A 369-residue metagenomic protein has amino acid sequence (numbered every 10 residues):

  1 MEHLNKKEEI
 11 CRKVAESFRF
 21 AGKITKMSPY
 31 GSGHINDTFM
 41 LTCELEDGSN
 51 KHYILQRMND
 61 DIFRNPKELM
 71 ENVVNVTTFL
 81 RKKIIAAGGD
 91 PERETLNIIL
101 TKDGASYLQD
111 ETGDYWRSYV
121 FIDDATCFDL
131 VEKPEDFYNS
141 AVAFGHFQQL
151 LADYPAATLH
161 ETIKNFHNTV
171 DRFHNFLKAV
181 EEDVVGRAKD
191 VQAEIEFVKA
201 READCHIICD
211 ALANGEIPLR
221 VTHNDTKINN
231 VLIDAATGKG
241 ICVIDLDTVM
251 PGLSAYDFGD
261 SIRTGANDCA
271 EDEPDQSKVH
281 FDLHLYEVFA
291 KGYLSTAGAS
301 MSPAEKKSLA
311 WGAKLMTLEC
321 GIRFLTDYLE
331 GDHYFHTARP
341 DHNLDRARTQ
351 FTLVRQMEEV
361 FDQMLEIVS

Functional and structural regions predicted by a protein language model:
M1-S28: Juxta-kinase regulatory segment immediately upstream of eukaryotic protein kinase catalytic domains
E2, A21, S28-S32, Q56-R57 (+9 more regions): ATP-dependent phospho-/nucleotidyl transfer catalytic cores
K26-Y30, H34-E44, S49-K178, G252-S254 (+6 more regions): Conserved ATP-binding subdomain of kinase catalytic cores across diverse folds
D245: Conserved active-site aspartate in kinases
A255-A299, L315-Y334: Active-site activation/catalytic loop segments of kinase-like enzymes and analogous catalytic loops in related
K306-M316: Small/polar glycine-rich anion-binding or flexible loop at a beta-alpha turn
M357-V360: Long, compositionally biased intrinsically disordered regions
